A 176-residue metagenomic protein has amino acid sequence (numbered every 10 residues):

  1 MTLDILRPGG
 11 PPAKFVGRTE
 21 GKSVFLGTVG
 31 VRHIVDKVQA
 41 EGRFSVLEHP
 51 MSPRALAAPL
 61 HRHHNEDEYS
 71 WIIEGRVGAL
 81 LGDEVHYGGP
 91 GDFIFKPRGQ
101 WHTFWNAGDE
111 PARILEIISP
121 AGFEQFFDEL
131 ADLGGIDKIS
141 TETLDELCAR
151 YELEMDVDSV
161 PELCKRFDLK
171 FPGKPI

Functional and structural regions predicted by a protein language model:
E20-L60, E66-D67: A short glycine-rich, His/Asp/Glu-containing loop-to-beta-strand
G42, G78, R98-E124: Ligand-binding loop in jelly-roll beta-barrel domains
E48-S52, R62-L81, I117-I118: Short, conserved beta-strand element in jelly-roll/cupin
S52-A55, G91, G99, D109: Tight coil/turn sites that cap or link beta-strands
D83-W101: Short acidic-glycine-tyrosine-enriched beta hairpin
R113, E124-I139: A hydrophobic, small-residue-rich beta->alpha segment in the mid-to-C-terminal subdomain of diverse proteins
D132-I176: Acidic/histidine-enriched, glycine/proline-rich intrinsically disordered or flexible terminal extensions
